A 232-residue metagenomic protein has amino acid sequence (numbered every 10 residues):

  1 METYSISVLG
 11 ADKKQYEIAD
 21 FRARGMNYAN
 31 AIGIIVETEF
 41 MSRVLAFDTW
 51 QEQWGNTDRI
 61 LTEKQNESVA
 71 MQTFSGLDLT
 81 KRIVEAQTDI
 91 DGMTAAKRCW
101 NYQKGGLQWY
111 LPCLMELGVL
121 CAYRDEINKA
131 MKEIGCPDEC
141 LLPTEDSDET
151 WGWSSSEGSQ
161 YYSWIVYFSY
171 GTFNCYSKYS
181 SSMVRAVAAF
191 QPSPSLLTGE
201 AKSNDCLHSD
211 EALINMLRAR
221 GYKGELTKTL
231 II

Functional and structural regions predicted by a protein language model:
M1-G105, K178-K202, H208, I214-R218: Short, compositionally biased
I35, V166-Y167, L230: Broad, structure-driven detector of short, well-ordered beta-strand segments within folded domains
F47-W50, F168-G171, I232: Secondary-structure transition/turn motif
W50-N56, L117-V119, T172-Y176, Y222: Short, surface-exposed beta-strand/loop "edge" segments at domain boundaries and coil↔beta transitions
E85-Y110, L114-N174: An exposed tryptophan-centered "aromatic clamp" motif
W109, R220-Y222: Short glycine-aromatic motifs
Y222-I232: Short, charge-rich amphipathic interface segments used for partner binding and complex assembly
